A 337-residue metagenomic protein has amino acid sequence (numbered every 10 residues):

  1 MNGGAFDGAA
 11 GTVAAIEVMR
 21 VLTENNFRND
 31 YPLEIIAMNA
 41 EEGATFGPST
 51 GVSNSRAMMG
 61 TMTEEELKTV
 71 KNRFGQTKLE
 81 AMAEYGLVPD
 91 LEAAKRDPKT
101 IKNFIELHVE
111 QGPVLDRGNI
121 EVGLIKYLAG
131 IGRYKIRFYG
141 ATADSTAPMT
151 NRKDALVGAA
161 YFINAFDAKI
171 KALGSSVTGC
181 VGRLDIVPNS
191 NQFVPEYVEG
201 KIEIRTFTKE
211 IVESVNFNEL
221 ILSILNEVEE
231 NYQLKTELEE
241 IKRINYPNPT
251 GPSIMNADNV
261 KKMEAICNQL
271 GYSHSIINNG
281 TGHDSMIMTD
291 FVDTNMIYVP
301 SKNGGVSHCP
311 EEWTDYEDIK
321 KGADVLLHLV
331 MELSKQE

Functional and structural regions predicted by a protein language model:
N2-E41, G132-F138, A147-K169, I202 (+1 more regions): Alpha-helical metal-binding/catalytic segments enriched in His/Glu/Asp
V21-N26, T61, E65, Y85 (+6 more regions): Change "in soluble alpha/beta enzymes" to "in soluble alpha/beta proteins
R28-P32, D90-R96, A168-V181, E227-E240 (+2 more regions): Flexible, glycine/charged-enriched surface loops at secondary-structure junctions
A40-G43, G47-I211: Midchain, well-structured core segments that form catalytic/ion-binding scaffolds
E65, R205-V212, N245-N248, G305-Y316: Short beta-alpha connecting loops at secondary-structure transitions that line or flank enzyme active sites
G182-N189, I204-F207, L234-V260, G280 (+1 more regions): A short beta-alpha structural unit
V215-N226: Short amphipathic alpha-helices in soluble, non-transmembrane regions that often serve as interface/regulatory elements
S273-V325: Zn-dependent metallopeptidase/amidohydrolase metal-coordination segment
